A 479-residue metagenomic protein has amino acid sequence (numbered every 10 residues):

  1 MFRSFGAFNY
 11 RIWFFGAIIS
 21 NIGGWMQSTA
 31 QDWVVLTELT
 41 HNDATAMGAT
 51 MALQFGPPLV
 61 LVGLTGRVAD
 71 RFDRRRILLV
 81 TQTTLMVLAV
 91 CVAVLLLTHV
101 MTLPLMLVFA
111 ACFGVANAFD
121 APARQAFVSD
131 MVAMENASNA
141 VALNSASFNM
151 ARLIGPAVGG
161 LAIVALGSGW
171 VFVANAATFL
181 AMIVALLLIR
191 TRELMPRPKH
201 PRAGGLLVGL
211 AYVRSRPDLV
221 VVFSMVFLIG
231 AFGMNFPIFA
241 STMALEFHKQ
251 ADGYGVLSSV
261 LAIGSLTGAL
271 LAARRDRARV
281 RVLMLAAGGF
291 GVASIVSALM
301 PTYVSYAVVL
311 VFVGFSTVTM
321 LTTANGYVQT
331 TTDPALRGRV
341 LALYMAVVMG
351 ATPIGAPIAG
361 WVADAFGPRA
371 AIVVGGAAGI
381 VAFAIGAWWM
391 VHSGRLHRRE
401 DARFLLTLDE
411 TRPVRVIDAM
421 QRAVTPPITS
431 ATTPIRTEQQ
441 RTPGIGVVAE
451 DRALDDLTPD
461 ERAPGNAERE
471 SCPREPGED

Functional and structural regions predicted by a protein language model:
M1-V424, G477: Alpha-helical transmembrane-bundle signature of multi-pass membrane transport and export proteins
R403-D479: Long, low-complexity, intrinsically disordered cytosolic termini of multi-pass membrane proteins
